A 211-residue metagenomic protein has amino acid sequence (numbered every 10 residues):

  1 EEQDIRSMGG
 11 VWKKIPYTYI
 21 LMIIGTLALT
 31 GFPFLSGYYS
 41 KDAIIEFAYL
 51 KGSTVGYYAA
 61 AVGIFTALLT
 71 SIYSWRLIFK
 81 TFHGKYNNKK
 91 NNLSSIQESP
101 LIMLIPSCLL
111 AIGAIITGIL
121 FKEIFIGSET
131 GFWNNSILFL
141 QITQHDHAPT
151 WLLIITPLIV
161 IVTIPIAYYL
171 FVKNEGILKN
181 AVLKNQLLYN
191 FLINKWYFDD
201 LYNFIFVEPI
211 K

Functional and structural regions predicted by a protein language model:
E1-I5: Alpha-helical multi-pass transmembrane bundles of energy-transducing inner-membrane proteins
S7-I20, Y39-T66, N88-K211: Membrane-interface segments at transmembrane helix junctions and kinks in multi-pass inner-membrane proteins
G25-F34: Transmembrane alpha-helix interface/packing and boundary motifs in multi-pass membrane proteins, characterized by
L27, K85-N88: Acidic glycine-/aspartate-rich tracts in secreted/extracellular proteins
A28, T66-L69: Residue-level hotspots within pore-lining transmembrane alpha-helices of multi-pass secondary transporters
L69-R76: Residue-level signal for the membrane-embedded core of alpha-helical transmembrane segments, especially mid-helix
L77-T81: Membrane-spanning helices that line or support transport/gating and their immediate boundary helices in channels
